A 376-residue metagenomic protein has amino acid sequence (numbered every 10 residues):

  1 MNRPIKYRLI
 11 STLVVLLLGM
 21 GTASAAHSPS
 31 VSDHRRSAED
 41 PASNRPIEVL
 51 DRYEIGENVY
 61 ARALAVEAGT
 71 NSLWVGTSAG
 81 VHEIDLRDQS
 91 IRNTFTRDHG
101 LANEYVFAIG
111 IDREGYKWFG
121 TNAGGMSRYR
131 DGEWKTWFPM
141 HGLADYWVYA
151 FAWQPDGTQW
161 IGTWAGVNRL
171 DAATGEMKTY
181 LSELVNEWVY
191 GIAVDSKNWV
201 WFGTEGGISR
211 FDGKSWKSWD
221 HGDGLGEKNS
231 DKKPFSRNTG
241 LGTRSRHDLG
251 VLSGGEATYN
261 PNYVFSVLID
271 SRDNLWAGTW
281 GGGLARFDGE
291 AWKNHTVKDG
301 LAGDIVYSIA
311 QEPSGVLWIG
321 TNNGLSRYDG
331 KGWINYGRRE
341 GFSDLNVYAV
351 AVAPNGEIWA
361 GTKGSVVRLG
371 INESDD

Functional and structural regions predicted by a protein language model:
K6-L13, G19-D376: Carboxylate-rich, polar loop motifs that coordinate divalent cations or form catalytic acidic clusters
